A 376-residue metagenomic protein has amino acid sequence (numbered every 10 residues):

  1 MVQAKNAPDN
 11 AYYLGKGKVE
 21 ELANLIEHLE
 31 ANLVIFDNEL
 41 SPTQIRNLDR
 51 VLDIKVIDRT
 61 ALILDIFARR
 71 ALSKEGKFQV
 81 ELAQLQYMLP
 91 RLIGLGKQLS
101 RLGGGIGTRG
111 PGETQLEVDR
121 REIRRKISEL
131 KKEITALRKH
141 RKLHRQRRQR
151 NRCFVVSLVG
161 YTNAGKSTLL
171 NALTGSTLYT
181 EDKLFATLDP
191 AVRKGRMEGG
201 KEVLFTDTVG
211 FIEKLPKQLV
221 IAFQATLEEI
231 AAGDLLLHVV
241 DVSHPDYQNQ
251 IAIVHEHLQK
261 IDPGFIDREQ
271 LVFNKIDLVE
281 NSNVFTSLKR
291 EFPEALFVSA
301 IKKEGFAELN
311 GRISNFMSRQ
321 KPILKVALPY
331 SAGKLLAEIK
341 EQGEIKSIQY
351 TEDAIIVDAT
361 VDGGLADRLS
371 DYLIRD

Functional and structural regions predicted by a protein language model:
M1-V155: Conserved P-loop NTPase architecture
P8-A11, R70-E75, Q115, T177-Y179 (+3 more regions): Flexible beta-alpha connector loops of hexameric P-loop NTPases
A23-H28, L40-I54, G200-K201, F223-A295: Conserved C-terminal guanine-recognition region of P-loop GTPase G domains, centered on the G4
I54-T60, T180, I348-T351: Short hydrophobic/aromatic-enriched beta-strand-loop microsegments
T60-L64, L184-F185, A300-K302: Short, acidic/turn-prone active-site loops that include or flank metal/cofactor- and phosphate-binding residues
I93-A164, L170, P245, E256-D376: C-terminal-of-GTPase-core extension/linker across diverse P-loop GTPases
R141, R148-F154, A172-E202, I212-A225 (+1 more regions): Switch I (effector-binding) loop of TRAFAC-class P-loop GTPase G-domains
